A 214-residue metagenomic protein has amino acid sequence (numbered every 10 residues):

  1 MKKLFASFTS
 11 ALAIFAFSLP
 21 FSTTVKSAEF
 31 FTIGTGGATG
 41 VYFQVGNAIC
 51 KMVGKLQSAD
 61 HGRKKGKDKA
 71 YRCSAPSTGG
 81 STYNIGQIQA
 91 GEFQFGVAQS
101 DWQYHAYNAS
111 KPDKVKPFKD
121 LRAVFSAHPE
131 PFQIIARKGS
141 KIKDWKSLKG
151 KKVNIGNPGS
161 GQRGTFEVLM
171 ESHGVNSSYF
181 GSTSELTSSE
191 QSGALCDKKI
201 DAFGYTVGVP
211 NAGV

Functional and structural regions predicted by a protein language model:
M1-L4: Positively charged n-region of N-terminal signal peptides that target proteins for export
F8, I14-T24: C-terminal segment of classical bacterial N-terminal signal peptides
A28-Q99: N-terminal (or domain-start) structured segment
F30-G62, E130-D197: Bilobed "Venus flytrap"/periplasmic-binding protein-like clamshell domains and structurally analogous long
T32, S74, Q94-Q99, R122-A123 (+4 more regions): Structural recognition of the beta-strand scaffold that forms the well-ordered cores of secreted hydrolase catalytic
K65-G86, N176-D197, G208-P210: Short helix-initiation/N-cap motifs at beta->coil->alpha
Q89, Q94-K114, E167-G174, C196-D197 (+1 more regions): A ligand-binding cleft/hinge motif common to bilobed small-molecule-binding domains
K114-A127: A structural signal for short loop-to-beta-strand junctions that line the ligand-binding cleft of periplasmic/secreted
